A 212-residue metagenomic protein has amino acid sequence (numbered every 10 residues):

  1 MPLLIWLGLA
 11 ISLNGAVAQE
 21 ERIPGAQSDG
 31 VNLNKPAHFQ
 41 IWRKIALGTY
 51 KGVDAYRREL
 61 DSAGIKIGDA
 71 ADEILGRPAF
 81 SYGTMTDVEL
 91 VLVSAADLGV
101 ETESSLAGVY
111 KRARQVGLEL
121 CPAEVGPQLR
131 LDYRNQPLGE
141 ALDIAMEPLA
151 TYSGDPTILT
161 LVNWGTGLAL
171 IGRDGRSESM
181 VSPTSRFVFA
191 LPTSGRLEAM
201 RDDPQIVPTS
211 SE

Functional and structural regions predicted by a protein language model:
P2-E212: A binding-site-centric feature that preferentially detects glycan-recognition modules on secreted/surface proteins
